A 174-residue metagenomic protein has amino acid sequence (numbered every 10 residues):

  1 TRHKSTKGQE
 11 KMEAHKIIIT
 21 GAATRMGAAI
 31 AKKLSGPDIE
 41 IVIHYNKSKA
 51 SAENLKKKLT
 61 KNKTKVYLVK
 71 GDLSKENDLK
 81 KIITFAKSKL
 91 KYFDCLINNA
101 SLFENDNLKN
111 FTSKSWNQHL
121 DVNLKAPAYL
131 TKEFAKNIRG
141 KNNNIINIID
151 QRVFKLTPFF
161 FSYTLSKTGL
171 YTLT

Functional and structural regions predicted by a protein language model:
H15, Y92-F93, N137-Q151: Active-site loop of short-chain dehydrogenase/reductase
A23-T24: Conserved glycine-rich cofactor-binding loop
I39-E53: Conserved glycine-rich Rossmann-like NAD(P)H-binding loop of the short-chain dehydrogenase/reductase
K49, K70-I82, S113: The beta1-alpha1 cofactor-binding region of Rossmann-like NAD(H)/NADP(H)-dependent oxidoreductases
N99-E104: Conserved NAD(P)H cofactor-binding loop of Rossmann-fold oxidoreductase domains
N107-L108, S115-L120: Substrate-binding pocket helix/loop in short-chain dehydrogenase/reductase
N144-G169, T174: Catalytic loop of short-chain dehydrogenase/reductase
